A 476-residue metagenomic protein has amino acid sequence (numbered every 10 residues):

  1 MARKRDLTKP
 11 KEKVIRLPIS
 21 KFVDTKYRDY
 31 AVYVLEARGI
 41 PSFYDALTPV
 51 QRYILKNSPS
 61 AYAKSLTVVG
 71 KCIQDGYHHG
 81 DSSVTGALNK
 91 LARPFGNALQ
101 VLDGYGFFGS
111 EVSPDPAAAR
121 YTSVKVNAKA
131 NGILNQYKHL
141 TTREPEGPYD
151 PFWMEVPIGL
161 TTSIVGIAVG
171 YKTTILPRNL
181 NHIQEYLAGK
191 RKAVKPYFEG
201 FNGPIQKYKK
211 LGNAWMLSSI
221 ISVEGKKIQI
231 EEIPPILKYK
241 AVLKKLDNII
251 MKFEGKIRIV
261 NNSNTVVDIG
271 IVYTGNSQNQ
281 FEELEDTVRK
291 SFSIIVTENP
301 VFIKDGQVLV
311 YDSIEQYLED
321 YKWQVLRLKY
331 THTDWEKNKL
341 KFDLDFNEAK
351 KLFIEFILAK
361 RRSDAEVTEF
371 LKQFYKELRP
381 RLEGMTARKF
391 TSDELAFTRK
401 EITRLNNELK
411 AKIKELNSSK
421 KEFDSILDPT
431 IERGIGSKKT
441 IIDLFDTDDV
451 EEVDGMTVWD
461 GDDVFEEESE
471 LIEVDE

Functional and structural regions predicted by a protein language model:
M1-N213, G270, M456, F465 (+1 more regions): Catalytic phosphate-handling regions of large nucleic-acid enzymes and associated NTPases
A193-Y197, G203-E476: Charged, surface-exposed alpha-helical interface/stalk elements
